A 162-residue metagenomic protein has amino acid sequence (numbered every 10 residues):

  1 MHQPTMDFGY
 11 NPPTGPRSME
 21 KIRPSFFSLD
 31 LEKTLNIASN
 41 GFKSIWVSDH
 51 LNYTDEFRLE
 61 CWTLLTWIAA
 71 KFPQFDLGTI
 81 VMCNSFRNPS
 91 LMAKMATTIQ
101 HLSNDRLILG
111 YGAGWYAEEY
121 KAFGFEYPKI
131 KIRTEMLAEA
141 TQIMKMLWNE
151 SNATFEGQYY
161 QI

Functional and structural regions predicted by a protein language model:
M1-F75: N-terminal beta1-alpha1-beta2 module of alpha/beta enzyme domains
H2-M6, N88-I162: Internal, glycine-rich beta/alpha segment that forms the wall or movable "lid" of small-molecule/cofactor binding
T14-P16, L51, C83, A113-A117 (+1 more regions): Active-site-proximal loop/turn and secondary-structure-junction residues that shape catalytic pockets, frequently
S25, L59, F86-R87, I132: Residue-level signal for the nucleotide or nucleotide-sugar donor/cofactor binding architecture
I45, L77, L107-L109: Hydrophobic residues within beta-strands of alpha/beta enzymes
S48, I80, G110-G112: Structural motif
W62-T66, A70, T79, S90-T97: N-terminal, well-ordered alpha-helical segments
D76-N88: Structural motif corresponding to the early beta-alpha repeats
